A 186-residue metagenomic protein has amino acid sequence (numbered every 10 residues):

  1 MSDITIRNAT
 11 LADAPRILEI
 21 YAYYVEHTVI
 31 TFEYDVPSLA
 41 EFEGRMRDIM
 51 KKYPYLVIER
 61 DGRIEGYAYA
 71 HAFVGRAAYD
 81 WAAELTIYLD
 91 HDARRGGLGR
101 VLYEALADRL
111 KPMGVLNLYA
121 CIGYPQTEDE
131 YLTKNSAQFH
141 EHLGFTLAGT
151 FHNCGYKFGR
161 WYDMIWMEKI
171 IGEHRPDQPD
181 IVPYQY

Functional and structural regions predicted by a protein language model:
I4, R63-Y67, Y162: Glycine-rich phosphate/pyrophosphate-binding loop shared by adenosine-nucleotide-utilizing enzymes
T5-I17: A short beta-loop-alpha structural element at the N-terminal edge of CoA-dependent acyl/N-acetyltransferase catalytic
L18-R45: Conserved GNAT-fold acetyl-CoA-binding loop/helix
V36-D92, Y103-E104, R109, M113 (+1 more regions): Acetyl-CoA-dependent GNAT
Y69, C121-G123, A137, E141-R160 (+2 more regions): Conserved catalytic-core motifs of GNAT/GCN5-like acyltransferases
T86-R95, I122-T127: A short, internal acetyl-CoA/4′-phosphopantetheine-binding micro-motif in the GNAT/acyltransferase core
L110-L132: Conserved GNAT acetyl-CoA-binding A-motif
I181-Y186: Short, cationic low-complexity segments
